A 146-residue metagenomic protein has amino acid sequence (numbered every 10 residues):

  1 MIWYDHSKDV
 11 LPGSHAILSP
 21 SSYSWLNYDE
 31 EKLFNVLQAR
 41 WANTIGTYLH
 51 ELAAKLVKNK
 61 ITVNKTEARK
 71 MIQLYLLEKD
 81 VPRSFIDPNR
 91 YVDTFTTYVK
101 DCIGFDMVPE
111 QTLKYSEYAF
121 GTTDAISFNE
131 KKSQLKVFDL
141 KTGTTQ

Functional and structural regions predicted by a protein language model:
M1-F120: Metal-dependent nuclease catalytic cores that hydrolyze phosphodiester bonds in DNA/RNA, characterized by
N43, T144-Q146: Active-site metal-coordination segments of metallo-dependent hydrolases
H50, P109, G121-T144: Conserved catalytic cores of phosphodiester-cleaving nucleases, focusing on short active-site segments
